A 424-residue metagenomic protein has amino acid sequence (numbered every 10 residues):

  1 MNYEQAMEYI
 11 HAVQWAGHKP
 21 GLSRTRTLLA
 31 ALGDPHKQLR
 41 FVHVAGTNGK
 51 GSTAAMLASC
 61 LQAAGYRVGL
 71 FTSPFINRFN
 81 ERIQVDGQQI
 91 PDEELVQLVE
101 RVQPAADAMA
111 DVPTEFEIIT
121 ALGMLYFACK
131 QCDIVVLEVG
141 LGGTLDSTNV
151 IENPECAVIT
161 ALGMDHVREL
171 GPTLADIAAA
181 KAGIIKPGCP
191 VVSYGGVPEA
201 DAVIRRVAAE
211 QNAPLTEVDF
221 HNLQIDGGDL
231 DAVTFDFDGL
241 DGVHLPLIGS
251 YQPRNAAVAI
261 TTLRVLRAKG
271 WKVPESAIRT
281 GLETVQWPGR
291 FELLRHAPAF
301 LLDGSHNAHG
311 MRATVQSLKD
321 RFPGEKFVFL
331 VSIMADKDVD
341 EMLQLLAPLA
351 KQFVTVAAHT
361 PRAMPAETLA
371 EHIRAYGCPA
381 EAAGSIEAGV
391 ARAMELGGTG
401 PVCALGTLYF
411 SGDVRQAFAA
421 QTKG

Functional and structural regions predicted by a protein language model:
M1-N48, S52-R67, I76-R78, Q131 (+3 more regions): N-terminal leader/targeting and accessory segments in enzymes
H18, L22, R26-K37, A63-E152 (+2 more regions): ATP-dependent carboxylate-amine ligase catalytic core
K37-Q38, I134-L137, L145-V158, L162-G163 (+2 more regions): Nucleotide phosphate-binding/pyrophosphate-handling subdomain across enzymes that bind or process nucleotide phosphates
L57-Q62, F127, L266, L346 (+1 more regions): Hydrophobic alpha-helical packing residues
A110, I118, Q131-E138, P154-G239 (+2 more regions): Acidic, Mg2+-coordinating active-site environments of NTP-dependent enzymes
F127-D133, K269, D320-E325, A393-P401: Glycine-rich phosphate-binding loop signature in dinucleotide/nucleotide-binding domains
Y194-T216, L230-T234, A299-L302, A308 (+1 more regions): C-terminal helical cap/extension that packs against the catalytic core of soluble nucleotide-cofactor enzymes
T407: Active-site-proximal loop/hinge segments that shape catalytic or ion-binding/gating pockets
